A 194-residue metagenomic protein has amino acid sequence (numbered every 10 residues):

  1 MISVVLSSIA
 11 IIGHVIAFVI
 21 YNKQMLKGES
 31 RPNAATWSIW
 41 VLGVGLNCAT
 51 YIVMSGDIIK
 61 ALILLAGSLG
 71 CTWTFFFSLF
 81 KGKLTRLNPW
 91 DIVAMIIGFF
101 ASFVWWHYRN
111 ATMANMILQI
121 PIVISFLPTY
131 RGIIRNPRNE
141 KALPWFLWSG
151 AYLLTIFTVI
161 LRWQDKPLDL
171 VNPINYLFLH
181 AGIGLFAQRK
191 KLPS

Functional and structural regions predicted by a protein language model:
M1-S194: Alpha-helical membrane-protein topology signature
